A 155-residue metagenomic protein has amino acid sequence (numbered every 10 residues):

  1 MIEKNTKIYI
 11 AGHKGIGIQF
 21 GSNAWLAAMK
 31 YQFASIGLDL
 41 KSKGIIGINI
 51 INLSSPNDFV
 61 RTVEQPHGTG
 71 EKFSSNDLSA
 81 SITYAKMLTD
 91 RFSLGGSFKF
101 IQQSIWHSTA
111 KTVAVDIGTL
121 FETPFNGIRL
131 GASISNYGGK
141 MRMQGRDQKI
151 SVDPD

Functional and structural regions predicted by a protein language model:
M1-D155: Subset of outer-membrane beta-barrel
